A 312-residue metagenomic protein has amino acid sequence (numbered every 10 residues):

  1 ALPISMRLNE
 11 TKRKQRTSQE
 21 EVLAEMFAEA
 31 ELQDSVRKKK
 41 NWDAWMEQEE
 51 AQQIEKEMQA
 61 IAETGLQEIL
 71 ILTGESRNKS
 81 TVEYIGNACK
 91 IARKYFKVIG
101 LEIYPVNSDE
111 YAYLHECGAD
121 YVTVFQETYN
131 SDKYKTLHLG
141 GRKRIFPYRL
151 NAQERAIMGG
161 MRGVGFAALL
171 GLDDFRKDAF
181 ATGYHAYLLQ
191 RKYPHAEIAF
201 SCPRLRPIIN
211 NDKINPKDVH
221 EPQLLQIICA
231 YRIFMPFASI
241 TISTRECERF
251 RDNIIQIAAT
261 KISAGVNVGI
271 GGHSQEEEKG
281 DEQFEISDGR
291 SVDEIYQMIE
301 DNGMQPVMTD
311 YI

Functional and structural regions predicted by a protein language model:
A1-L2, M46: Short, small-residue-biased leader/transition segments that mark boundaries at the very start of proteins
E25, F180, Q190-I312: Auxiliary Fe-S-binding modules of radical SAM enzymes
K40, A44-E57, I61-A156, R162-F166 (+1 more regions): Core AdoMet radical
E49, S80, Y84, G140-Y148 (+4 more regions): Alpha-helix N-cap and loop-to-helix initiation/capping positions
E75-R77, I103-N107, T128-N130, L170-D174 (+3 more regions): Active-site-proximal loop/turn and secondary-structure-junction residues that shape catalytic pockets, frequently
S108-L114, D173-H185, C247-I257: Catalytic cores of alpha/beta
V124, A156, A186, Y231 (+1 more regions): Conserved, mostly hydrophobic/aromatic
